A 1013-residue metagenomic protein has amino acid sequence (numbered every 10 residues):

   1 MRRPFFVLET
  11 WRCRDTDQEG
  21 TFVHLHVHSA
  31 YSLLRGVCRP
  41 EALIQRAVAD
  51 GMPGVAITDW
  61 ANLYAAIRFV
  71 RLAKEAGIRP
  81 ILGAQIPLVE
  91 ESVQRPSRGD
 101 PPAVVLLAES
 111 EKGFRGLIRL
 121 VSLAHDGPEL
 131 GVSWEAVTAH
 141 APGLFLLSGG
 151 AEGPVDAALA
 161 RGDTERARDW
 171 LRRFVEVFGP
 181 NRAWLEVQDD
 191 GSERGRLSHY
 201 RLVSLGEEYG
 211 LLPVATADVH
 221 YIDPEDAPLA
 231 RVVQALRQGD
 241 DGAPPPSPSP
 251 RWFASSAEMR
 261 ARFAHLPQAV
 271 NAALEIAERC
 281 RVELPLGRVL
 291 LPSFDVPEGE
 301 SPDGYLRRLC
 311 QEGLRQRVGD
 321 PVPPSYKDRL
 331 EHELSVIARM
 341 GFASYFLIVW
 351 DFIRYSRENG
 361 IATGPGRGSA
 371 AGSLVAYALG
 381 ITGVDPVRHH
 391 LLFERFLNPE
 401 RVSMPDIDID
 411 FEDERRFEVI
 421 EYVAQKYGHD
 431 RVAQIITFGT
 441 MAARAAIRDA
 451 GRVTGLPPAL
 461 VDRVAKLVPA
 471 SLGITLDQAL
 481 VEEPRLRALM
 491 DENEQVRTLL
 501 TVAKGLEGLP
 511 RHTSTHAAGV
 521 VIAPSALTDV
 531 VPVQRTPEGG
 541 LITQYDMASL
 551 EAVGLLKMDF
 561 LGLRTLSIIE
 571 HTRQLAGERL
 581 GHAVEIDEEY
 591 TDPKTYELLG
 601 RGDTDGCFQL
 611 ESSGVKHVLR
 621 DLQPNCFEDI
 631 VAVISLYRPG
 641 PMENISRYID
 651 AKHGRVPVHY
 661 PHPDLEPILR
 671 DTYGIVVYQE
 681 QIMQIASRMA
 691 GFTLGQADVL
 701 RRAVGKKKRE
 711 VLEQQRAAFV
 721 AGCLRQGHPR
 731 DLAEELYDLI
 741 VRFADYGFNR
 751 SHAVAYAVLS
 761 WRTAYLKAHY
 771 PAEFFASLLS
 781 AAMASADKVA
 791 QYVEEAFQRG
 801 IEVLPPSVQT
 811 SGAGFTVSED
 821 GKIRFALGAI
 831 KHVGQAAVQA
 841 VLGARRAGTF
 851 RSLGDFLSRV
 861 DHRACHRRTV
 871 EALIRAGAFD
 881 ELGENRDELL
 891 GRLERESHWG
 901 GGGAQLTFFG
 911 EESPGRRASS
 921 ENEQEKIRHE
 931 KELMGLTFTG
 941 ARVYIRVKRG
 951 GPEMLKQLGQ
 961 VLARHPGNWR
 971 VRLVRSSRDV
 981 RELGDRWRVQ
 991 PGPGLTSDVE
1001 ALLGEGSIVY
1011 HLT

Functional and structural regions predicted by a protein language model:
F5-F6: Aromatic (phenylalanine/tyrosine) cluster motif
E19-I57, A61-A76, R119-P224, E312 (+1 more regions): Domain-core and long-helix interface of multi-subunit machines
F22, G54-I57, A73, Y221 (+3 more regions): Noncatalytic, beta-rich nucleic-acid-contacting surfaces in large DNA/RNA-processing enzymes
V37, L63-G77, Q94-P96, A227-R231 (+2 more regions): Glycine-rich loop at the start of a catalytic domain that most often binds anionic cofactors/ligands
A66-G83, P87-G127: Hydrophobic or amphipathic alpha-helical targeting/insertion segments
V104, P228-E298, D303-G304, L853: Active-site or pore-adjacent capping/gating segments
